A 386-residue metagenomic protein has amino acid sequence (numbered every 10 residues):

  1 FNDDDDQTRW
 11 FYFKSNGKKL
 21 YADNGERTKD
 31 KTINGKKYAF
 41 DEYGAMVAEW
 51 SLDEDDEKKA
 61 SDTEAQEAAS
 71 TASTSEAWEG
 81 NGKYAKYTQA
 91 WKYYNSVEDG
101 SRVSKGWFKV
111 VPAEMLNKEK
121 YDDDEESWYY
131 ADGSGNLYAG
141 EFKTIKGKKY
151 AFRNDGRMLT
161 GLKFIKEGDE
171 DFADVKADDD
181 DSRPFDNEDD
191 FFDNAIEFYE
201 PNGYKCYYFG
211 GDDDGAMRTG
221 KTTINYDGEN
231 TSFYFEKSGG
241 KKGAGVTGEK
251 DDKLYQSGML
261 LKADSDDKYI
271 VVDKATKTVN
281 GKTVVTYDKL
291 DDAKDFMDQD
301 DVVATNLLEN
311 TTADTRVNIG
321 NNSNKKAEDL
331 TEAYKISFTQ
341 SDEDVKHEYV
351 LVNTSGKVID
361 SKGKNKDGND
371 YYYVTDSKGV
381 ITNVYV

Functional and structural regions predicted by a protein language model:
F1-V386: Extracellular adhesion/carbohydrate-binding repeat motifs centered on closely spaced tryptophans
